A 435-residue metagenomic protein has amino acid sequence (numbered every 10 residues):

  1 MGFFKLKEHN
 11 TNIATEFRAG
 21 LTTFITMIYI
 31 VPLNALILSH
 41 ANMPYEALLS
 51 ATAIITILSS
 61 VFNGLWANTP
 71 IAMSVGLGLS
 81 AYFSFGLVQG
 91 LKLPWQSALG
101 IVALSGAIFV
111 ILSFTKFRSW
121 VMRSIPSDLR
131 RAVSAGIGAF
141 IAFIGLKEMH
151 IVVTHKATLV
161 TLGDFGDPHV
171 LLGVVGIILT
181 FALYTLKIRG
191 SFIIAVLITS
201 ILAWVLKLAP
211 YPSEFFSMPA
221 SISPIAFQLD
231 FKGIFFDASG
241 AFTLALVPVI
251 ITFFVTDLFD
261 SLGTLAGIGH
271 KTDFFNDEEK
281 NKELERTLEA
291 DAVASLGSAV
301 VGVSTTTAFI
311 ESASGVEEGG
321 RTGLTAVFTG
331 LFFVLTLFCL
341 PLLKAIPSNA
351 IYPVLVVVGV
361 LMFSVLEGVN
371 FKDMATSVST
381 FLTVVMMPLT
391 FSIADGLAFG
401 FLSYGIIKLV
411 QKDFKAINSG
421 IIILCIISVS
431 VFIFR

Functional and structural regions predicted by a protein language model:
M1-A47, T161-L162, I194-E285, S428-S430: Helix-loop-helix hairpins and the membrane-proximal interhelical loops of multi-pass alpha-helical transport proteins
M1-N34, I55, G76-F85, Q89-I137 (+1 more regions): Helix-loop-helix junctions within the multi-pass membrane cores of secondary transporters/permeases
F17, I37, V121, G190 (+3 more regions): Residue-level signature of catalytic and energy-coupling elements of molecular machines, predominantly ATP/GTP-dependent
L21-I28, L58-V61, A142, L146 (+3 more regions): Hydrophobic/aromatic residues within the transmembrane alpha-helices of Major Facilitator Superfamily
N42-V61: Loop-to-helix transition at the N-terminal end of transmembrane alpha-helices
S50, G100-A103, I251, E289 (+1 more regions): Internal alpha-helical transmembrane segments of multi-pass membrane proteins, especially GPCRs
T56-L77, I108: Juxtamembrane transmembrane-helix boundary signature
L91-V205, A209, V327-R435: Membrane-embedded alpha-helical modules
